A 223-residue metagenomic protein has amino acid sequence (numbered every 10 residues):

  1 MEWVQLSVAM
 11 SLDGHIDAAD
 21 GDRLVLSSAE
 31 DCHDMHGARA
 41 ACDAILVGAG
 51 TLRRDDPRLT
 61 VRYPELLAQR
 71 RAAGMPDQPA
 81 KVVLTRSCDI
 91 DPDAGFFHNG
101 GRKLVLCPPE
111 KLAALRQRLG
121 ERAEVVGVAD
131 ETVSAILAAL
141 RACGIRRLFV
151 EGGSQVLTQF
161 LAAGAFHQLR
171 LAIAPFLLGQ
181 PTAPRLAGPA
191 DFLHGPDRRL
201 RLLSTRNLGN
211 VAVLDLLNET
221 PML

Functional and structural regions predicted by a protein language model:
M1-L223: Enzymes that bind and transform nitrogen-containing heteroaromatic metabolites
